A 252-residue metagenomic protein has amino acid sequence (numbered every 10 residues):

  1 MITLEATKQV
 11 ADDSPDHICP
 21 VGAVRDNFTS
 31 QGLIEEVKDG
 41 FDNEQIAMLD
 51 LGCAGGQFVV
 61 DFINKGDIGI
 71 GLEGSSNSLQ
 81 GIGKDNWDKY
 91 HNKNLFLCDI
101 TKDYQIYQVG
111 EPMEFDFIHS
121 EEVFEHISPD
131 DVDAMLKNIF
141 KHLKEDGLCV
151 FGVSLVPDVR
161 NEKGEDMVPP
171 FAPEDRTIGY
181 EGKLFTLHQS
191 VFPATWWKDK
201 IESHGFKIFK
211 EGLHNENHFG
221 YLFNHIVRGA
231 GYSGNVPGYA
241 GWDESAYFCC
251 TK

Functional and structural regions predicted by a protein language model:
M1-M113, F117-E121, D133-L136, G212 (+2 more regions): Conserved N-terminal segment of class I S-adenosyl-L-methionine
N27, N86, T101, I127-K144 (+1 more regions): S-adenosyl-L-methionine-dependent methyltransferase catalytic module, highlighting the catalytic core
E122-H126: Short catalytic micro-motifs in class I SAM-dependent methyltransferases
